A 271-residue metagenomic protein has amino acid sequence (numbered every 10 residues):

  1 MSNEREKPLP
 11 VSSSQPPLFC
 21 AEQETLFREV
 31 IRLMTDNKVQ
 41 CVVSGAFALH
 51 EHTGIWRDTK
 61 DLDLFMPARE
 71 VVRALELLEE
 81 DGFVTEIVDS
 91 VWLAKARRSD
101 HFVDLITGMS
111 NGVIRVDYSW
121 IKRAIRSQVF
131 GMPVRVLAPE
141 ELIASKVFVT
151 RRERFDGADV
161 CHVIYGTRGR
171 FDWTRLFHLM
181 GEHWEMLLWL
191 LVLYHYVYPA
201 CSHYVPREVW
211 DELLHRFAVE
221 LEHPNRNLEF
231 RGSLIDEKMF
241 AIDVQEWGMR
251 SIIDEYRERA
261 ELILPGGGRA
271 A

Functional and structural regions predicted by a protein language model:
M1-V43: Helical scaffold of the NTase/Pol beta-like nucleotidyltransferase catalytic core
S2-P10, R115-A271: Catalytic cores of NTP-dependent nucleotidyl/adenyl transfer enzymes across multiple folds
F19-C20, D63-L64, D117: A generic secondary-structure micro-motif detector that highlights 1-2 residue hydrophobic/ambivalent hotspots embedded
R28-L62, M66-L75, A138, D243-A271: Active-site nucleotide-donor binding segment shared across nucleotidyl transfer reactions
V39, G82-V84, R226: Short aromatic/hydrophobic-glycine micro-motifs
F47, E70, D100, M109-N111 (+2 more regions): Short, flexible active-site-adjacent loop segments at beta-strand->alpha-helix junctions, enriched in small/polar
T53-G54, R97, H183: Short Asp/Glu-rich motifs
E79-S119: Conserved catalytic core of two-metal-ion nucleotidyltransferases
